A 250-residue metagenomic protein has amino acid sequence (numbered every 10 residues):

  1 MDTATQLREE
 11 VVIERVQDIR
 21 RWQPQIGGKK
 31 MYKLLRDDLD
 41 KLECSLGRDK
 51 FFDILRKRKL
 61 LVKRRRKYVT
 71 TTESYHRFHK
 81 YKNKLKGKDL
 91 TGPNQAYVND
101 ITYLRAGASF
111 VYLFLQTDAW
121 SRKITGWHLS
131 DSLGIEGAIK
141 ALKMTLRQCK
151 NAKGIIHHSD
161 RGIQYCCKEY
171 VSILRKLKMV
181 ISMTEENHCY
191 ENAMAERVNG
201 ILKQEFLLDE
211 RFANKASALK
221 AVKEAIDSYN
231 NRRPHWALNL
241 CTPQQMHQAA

Functional and structural regions predicted by a protein language model:
M1-G92, T242-A250: Basic, flexible linker segments flanking DNA-binding modules in nucleic acid-interacting mobile-element proteins
V16, M31, F51, L85 (+11 more regions): Mobile genetic element proteins and their domesticated derivatives, centered on retroelements and DNA transposons
Q25, D89-L90, A106, R161 (+2 more regions): Conserved, non-catalytic sequence blocks in retroelement Pol enzymes and Pol-derived host proteins
R64-T70, H157-R161, L177-M194, E210-A213: RNase H-like polynucleotidyl transferase catalytic core
G87-T125, D131-L133: An active-site-proximal beta-strand-loop segment
S109, W127-K150, C166: Active-site beta-loop-alpha junctions of metal-dependent nucleic acid enzymes, especially the RNase H-like/DDE
N151-C167, E185, C241: Acidic/histidine-rich, metal-coordinating catalytic segments
K168, R175-M179, I201-A250: C-terminal domain-tail junction helix/linker
